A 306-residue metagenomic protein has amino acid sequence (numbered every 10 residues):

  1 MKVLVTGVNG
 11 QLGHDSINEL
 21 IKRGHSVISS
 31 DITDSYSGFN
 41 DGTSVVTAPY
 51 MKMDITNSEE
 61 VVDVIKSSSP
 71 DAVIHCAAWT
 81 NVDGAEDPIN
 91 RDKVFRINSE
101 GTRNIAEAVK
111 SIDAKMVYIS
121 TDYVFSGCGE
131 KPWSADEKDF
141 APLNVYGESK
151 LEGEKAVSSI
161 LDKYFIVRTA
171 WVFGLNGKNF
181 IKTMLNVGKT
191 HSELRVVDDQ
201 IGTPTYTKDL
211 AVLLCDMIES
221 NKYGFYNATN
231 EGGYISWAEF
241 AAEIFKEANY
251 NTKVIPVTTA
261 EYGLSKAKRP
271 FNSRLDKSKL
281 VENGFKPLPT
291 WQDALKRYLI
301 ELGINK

Functional and structural regions predicted by a protein language model:
M1-R23: N-terminal Rossmann NAD(P)H-binding glycine-rich loop of SDR-like oxidoreductase domains
T6, S30, V73-A77, M116-T121 (+2 more regions): SDR active-site strand-loop-helix element
D15, S220-S265, F271-N272, L299: Mid/C-terminal beta-alpha module of Rossmann-like enzyme folds, strongest in SDR-family dehydrogenases/epimerases
T43-N57: Rossmann-fold cofactor-recognition segment
I55-I97: NAD(P)H-binding glycine-rich loop region in Rossmannoid oxidoreductase-like domains and their noncatalytic homologs
D92-N104, V124-V167, V172: Catalytic helix-loop patch of NAD(P)-dependent Rossmann-fold dehydrogenases
K155-G202, K208-D209: NAD(P)-dependent short-chain dehydrogenase/reductase
W291-K306: Amphipathic terminal alpha-helices
